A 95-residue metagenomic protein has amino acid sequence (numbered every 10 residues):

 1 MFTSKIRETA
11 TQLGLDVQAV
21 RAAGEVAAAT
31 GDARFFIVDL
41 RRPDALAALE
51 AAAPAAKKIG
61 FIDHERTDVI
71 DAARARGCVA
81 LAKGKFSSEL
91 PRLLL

Functional and structural regions predicted by a protein language model:
M1-G24: Short, charged N-terminal beta->alpha structural module
S4, A27, A47, D71 (+1 more regions): Alpha-helical elements of the RecA-like P-loop NTPase motor core of helicases
D16-Q18, K57, V79: Conserved beta-strand segments of alpha/beta enzyme cores
V20-A22, F61, K83: Conserved beta-strand termini and adjacent loop/short-helix elements that scaffold enzyme active sites in alpha/beta
A22-F35: Acidic, metal-coordinating helix/loop segments flanking the phosphotransfer/catalytic sites of two-component signaling
D39-R76: Mid-chain, well-packed structural core segment of small domains
R76-E89: Output/docking surface of receiver
R92-L95: Receiver (REC) domain switch/output surface
